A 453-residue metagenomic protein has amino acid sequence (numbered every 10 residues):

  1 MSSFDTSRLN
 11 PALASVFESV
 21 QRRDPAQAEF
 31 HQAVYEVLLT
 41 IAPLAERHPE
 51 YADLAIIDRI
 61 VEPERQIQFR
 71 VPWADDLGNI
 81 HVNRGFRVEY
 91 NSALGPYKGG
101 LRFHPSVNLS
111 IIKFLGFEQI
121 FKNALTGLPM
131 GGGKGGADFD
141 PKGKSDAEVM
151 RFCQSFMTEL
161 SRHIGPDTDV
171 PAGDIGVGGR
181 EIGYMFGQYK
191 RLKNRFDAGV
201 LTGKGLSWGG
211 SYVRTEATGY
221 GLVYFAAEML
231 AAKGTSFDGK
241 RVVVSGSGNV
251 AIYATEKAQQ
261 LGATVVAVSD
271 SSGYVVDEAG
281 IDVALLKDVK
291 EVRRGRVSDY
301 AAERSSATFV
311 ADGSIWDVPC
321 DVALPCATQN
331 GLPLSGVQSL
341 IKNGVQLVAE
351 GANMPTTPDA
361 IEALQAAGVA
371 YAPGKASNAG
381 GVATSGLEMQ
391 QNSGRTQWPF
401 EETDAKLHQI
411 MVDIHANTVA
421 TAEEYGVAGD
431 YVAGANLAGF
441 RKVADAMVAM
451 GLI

Functional and structural regions predicted by a protein language model:
S2-A33, M229, I341-I453: Adenosine-phosphate binding glycine-rich loop
A28-H31, P49-L54, G127, I164-G173 (+4 more regions): Flexible, glycine/charged-enriched surface loops at secondary-structure junctions
E50-H81: Structured beta-strand/loop patches that form or line metal/cofactor-binding pockets in enzymes
H104, N123-D238: Glycine/serine-rich phosphate-binding loop and adjoining beta1-alpha1 elements at the start of nucleotide-handling
T168-A172, F196-V200, V244, A267-D270 (+5 more regions): General beta-strand structural signal in soluble alpha/beta enzymes
T202-G205, G210-D317: Glycine-rich phosphate/diphosphate-binding loop of Rossmann-like nucleotide-binding domains
G273-Y371, A376: Rossmann-like adenosine-cofactor binding region
